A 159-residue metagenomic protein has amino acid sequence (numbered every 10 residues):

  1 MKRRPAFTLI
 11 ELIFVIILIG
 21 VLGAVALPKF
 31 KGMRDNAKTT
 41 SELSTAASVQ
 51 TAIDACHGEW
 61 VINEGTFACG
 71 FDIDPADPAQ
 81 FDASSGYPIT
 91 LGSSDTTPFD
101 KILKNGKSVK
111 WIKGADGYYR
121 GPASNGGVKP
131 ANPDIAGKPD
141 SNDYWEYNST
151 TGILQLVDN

Functional and structural regions predicted by a protein language model:
K2-R34: N-terminal single-pass transmembrane signal-anchor helix
D35-N63: Membrane-proximal N-terminal amphipathic helix
I53-P98: Short, glycine/small-hydrophobic-rich surface segments
P98-I102, G106-W111: Long, low-complexity, serine/threonine/proline-rich intrinsically disordered regulatory regions in eukaryotic signaling
V109-K113, Y144-Y147: Short, exposed beta-strand/loop patches in secreted or surface proteins that constitute
K113-R120: Short catalytic/ligand-gating loop segments at beta-alpha or beta-beta junctions within enzyme catalytic domains
R120-N159: Short, surface-exposed interaction loops/tails
